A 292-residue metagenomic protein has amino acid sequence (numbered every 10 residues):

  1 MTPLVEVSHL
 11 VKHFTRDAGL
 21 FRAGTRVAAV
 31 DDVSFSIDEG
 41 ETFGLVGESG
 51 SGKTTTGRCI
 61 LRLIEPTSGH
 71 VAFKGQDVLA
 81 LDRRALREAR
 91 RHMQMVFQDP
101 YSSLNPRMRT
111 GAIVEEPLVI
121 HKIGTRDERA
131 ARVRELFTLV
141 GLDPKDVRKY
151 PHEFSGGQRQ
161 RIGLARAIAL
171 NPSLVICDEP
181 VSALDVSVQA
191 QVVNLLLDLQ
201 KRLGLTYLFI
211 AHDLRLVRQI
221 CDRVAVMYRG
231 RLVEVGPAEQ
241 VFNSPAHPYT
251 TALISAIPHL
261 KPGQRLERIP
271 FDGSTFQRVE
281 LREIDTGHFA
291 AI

Functional and structural regions predicted by a protein language model:
P3, R16-F21, P237-I292: Charged, flexible cofactor/metal-binding loops and thiol motifs
G19-G24, V78-Q94, I120, R126-D127 (+1 more regions): ABC ATPase NBD coupling module
G69-D77: Conserved ABC transporter NBD signature motif
Q76-D77, E128-K145: Conserved ABC ATPase "signature" region
Y150-F154, Q158: Conserved ABC ATPase signature
A169-S173: A short, proline-enriched helix->beta-strand linker immediately N-terminal to the Walker B motif in ABC-type P-loop
